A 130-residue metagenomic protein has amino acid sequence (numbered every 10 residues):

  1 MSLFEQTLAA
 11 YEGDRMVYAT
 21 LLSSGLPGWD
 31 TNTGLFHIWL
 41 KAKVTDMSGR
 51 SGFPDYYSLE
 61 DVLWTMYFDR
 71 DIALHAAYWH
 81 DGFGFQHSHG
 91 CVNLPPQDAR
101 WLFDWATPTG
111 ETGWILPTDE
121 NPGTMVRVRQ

Functional and structural regions predicted by a protein language model:
M1-G34: Cell wall/extracellular polymer interaction/catalysis modules
L26-L35, L40-Q130: Exported/periplasmic cell-wall-interacting domains
